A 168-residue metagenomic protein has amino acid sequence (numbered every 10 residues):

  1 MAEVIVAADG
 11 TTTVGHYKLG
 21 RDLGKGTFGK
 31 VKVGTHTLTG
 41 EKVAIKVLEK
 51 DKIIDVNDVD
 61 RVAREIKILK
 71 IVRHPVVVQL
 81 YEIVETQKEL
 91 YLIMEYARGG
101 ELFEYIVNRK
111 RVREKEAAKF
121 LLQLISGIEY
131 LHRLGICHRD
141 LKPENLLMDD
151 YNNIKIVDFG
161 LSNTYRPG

Functional and structural regions predicted by a protein language model:
K30: Conserved N-lobe ATP-binding subsite of Hanks-type protein kinase domains, especially the beta3 VAIK lysine
T35-V43: Conserved N-lobe loop of protein kinases adjacent to the ATP-binding glycine-rich P-loop
K42, V47-V72: Conserved N-lobe beta3->alphaC-helix segment of eukaryotic protein kinase catalytic domains
I83: Activation-segment/catalytic-loop signature of the eukaryotic protein kinase fold
K88-E101, Y105: Conserved short submotifs of the Hanks-type protein kinase catalytic core that shape the nucleotide-binding pocket
F120-L121: Activation segment signature within eukaryotic-like protein kinase domains
L124-I136: Protein kinase catalytic-loop region centered on the HRD/HxD motif
